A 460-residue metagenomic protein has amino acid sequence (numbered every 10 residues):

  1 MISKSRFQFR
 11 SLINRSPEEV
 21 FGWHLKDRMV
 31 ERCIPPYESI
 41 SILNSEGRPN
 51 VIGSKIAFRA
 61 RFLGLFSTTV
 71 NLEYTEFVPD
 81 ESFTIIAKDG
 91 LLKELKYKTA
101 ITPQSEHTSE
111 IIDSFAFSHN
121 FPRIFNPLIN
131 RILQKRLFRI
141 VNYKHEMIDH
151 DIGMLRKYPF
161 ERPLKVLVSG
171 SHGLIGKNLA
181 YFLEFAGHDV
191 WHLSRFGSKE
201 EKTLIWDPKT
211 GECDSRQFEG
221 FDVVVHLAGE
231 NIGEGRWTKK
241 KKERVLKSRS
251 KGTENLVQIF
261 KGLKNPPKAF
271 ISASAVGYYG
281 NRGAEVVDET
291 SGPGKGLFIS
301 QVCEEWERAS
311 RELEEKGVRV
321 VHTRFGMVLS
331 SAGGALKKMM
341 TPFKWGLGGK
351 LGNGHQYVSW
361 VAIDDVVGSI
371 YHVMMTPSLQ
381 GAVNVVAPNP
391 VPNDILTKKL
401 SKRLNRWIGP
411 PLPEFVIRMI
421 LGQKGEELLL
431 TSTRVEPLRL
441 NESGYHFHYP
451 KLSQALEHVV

Functional and structural regions predicted by a protein language model:
M1-V51: Hydrophobic ligand-binding cavity/cleft-lining segments
T84-F138: Beta-strand/loop substructures that line and gate deep hydrophobic ligand-binding cavities in soluble
P163-L164, T376-Q423, E457: Mid/C-terminal beta-alpha module of Rossmann-like enzyme folds, strongest in SDR-family dehydrogenases/epimerases
L167-A186: N-terminal Rossmann NAD(P)H-binding glycine-rich loop of SDR-like oxidoreductase domains
L204-N255: NAD(P)H-binding glycine-rich loop region in Rossmannoid oxidoreductase-like domains and their noncatalytic homologs
E254-L297: Conserved Rossmann-fold NAD(P)-dependent oxidoreductase catalytic core, especially the SDR/UDP-sugar
K295-V320: Active-site Tyr-X1-5-Lys
K316-V318, L329-K338, V373-V383: Glycine/proline-rich active-site loop of Rossmann-fold NAD(P)-dependent oxidoreductases
